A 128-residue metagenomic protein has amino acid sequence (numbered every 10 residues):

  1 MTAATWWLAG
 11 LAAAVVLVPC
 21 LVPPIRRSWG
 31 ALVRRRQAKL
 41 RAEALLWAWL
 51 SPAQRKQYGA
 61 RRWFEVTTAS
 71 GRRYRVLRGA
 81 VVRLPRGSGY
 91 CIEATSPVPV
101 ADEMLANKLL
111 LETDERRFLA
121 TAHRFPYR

Functional and structural regions predicted by a protein language model:
M1-A12: Feature marks short, highly hydrophobic, charge-poor N-terminal signal-anchor/signal peptide-like helices that anchor
V18-L45: Transmembrane-cytosolic junction motif
R35-Q57, W63: Negatively charged, low-complexity tracts enriched in Asp/Glu with abundant Ser/Thr
Q54-Y58, V66, R117-T121: Residue-level signal for secondary-structure boundary elements
Q57-G87: Amphipathic, interaction-prone secondary-structure segments
V82-R128: Cytosol-/stroma-facing membrane-proximal "stalk/adaptor" domains immediately downstream of transmembrane anchors
